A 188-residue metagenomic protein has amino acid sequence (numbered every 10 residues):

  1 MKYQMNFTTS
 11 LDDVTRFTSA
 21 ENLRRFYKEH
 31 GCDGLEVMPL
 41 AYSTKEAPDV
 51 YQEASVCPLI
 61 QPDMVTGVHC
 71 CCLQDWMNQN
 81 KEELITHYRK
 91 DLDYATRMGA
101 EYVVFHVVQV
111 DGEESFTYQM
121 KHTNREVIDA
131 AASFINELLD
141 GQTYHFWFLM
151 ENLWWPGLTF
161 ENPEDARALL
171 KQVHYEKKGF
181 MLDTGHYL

Functional and structural regions predicted by a protein language model:
M1-T96: N-terminal pre-domain/capping segments
T9-L11, P39-S43, C72-Q74, Q109-D111 (+2 more regions): Active-site-proximal loop/turn and secondary-structure-junction residues that shape catalytic pockets, frequently
T18-A20, E176, L182: Generic detector of intrinsically disordered, low-complexity, polar/charged segments
E21-L23, V108, S115, Y187-L188: Long hydrophobic alpha-helices with heptad-repeat/coiled-coil character
G34-E36, V104, M181: Conserved beta-strand positions in the central sheet of alpha/beta enzyme cores
N80-G179: Active-site acidic/histidine proton-transfer and metal-coordination neighborhood in alpha/beta enzyme cores
